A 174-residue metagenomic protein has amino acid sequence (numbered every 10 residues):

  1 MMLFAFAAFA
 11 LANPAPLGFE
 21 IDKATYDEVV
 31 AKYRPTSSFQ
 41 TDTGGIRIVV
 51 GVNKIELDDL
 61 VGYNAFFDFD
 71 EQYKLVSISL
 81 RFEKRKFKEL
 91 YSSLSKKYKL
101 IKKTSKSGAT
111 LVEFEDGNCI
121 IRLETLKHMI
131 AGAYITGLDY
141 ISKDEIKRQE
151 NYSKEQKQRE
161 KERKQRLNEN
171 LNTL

Functional and structural regions predicted by a protein language model:
M1-A10: Sec-dependent N-terminal signal peptides
L3, D58, F69-E71, S105 (+1 more regions): Sterically constrained small-residue positions within well-ordered secondary structures of folded domains
L3, V49-N53: Short secondary-structure boundary micro-motifs
L3-F4, P35-S38, A65-F66: Intrinsically disordered, low-complexity boundary segments flanking structured domains
L11-T43, R47, S79-L174: Non-cytosolic coordination micro-motifs
V52-K96: Mid-chain, structured segments of secreted extracytoplasmic proteins
